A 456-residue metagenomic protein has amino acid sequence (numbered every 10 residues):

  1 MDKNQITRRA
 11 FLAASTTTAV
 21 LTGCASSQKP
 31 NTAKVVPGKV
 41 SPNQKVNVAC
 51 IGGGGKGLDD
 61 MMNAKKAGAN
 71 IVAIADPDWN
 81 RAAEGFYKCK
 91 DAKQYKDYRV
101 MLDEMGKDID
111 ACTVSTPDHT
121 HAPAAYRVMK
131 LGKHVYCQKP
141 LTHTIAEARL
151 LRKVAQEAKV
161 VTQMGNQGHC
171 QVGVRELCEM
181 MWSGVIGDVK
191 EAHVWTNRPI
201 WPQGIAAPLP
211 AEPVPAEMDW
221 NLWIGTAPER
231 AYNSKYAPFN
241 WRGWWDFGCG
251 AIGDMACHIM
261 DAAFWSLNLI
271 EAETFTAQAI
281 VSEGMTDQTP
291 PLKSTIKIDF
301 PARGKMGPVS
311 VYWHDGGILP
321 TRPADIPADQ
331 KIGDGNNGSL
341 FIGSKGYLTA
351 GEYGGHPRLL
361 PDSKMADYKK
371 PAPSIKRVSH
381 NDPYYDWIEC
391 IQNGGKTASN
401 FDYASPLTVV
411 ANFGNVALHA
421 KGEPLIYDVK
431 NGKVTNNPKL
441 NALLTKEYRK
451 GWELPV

Functional and structural regions predicted by a protein language model:
M1-A19: N-terminal secretory signal peptides and thylakoid transit peptides that target proteins across membranes
T18-C89, G168-Q171, M181, A263: N-terminal Rossmann-like dinucleotide-binding module
D78, S115-T120, L141-H143, A148 (+4 more regions): Short, solvent-exposed turn/loop segments enriched in Gly/Ser/Thr/Pro and often Arg
K93-D97: Conserved SAM-binding strand-loop segment of SAM-dependent methyltransferases
V100-K107: Short amphipathic alpha-helix with an adjacent loop that forms part of the alpha/beta core around
A111-T113: N-terminal Rossmann-like NAD(P) cofactor-binding module of classical short-chain dehydrogenase/reductase
P117, A122-C170, G184, G422: Beta-strand-loop-alpha-helix segment that lines the small-molecule cofactor/substrate pocket of alpha/beta enzymes
E176, D188, H193-W195, P202-C249 (+2 more regions): Contiguous beta-strand/loop segments that form the cofactor/metal-binding neighborhood of enzyme cores
